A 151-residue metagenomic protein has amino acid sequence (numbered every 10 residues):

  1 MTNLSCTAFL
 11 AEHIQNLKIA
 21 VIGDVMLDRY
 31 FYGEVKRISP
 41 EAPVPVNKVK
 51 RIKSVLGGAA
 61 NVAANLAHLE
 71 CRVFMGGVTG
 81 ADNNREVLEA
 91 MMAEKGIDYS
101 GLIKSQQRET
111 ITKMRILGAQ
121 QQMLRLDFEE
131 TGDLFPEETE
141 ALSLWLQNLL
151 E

Functional and structural regions predicted by a protein language model:
M1-K36: Positively charged, low-complexity intrinsically disordered leader regions
N3-L10, P40, V44-T112: Substrate-binding N-lobe of the ribokinase-like
L10-N16, A67, L146-E151: Glycine-rich phosphate/diphosphate-binding loops that line cofactor/substrate pockets in enzymes
N16-I19, I38-P45, L134: Mobile, glycine- and charge-enriched loop segments and immediately flanking short secondary-structure elements within
I22, G76-V78, L117: Short hydrophobic segments within beta-strands
M26, A42, G80, Q121 (+1 more regions): Short, glycine/serine-rich, charged loops/turns that create anion-binding and catalytic segments at active sites
Y32-E41, L117: Short, flexible, mixed-charge acidic loops at enzyme active sites
S100-R108, R115-L150: Conserved phosphate-binding/catalytic loop of the ribokinase/pfkB sugar-kinase fold
